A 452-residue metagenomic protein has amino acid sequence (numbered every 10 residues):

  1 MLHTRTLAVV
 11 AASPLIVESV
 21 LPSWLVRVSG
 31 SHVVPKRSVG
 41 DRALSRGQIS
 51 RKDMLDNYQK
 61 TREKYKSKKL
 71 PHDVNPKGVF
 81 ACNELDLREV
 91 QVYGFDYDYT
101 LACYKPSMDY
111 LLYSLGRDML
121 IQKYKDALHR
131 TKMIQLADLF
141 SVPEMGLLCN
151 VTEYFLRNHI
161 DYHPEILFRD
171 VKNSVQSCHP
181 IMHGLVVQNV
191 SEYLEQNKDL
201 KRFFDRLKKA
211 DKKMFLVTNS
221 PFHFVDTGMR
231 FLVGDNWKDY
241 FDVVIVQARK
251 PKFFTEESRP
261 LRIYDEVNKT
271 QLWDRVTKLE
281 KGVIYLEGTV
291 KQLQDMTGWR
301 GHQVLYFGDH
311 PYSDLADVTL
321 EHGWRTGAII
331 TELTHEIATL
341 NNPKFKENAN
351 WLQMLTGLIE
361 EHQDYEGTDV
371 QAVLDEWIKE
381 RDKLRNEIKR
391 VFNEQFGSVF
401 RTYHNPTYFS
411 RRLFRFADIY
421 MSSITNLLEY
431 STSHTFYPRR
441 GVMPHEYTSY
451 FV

Functional and structural regions predicted by a protein language model:
L2-V452: HAD-like aspartate-dependent phosphatase fold
